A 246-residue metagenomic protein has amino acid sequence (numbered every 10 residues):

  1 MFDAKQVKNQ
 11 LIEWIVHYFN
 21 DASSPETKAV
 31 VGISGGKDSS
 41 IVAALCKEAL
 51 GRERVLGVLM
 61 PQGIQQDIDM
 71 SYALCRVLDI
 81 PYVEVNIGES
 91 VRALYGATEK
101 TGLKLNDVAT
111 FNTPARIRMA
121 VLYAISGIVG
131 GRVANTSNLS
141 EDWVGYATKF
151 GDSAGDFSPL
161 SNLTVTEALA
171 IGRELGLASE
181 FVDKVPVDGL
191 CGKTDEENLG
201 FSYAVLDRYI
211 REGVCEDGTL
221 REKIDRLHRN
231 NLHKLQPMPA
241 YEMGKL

Functional and structural regions predicted by a protein language model:
M1-V31, L45, E53-L56, G63 (+4 more regions): ATP/NTP-dependent adenylation/nucleotidyl-transfer catalytic domains that generate, transfer, or process NMP-activated
G36: Conserved G/P- and acidic residue-centered "switch" motifs that form tight phosphate/ATP-binding loops in soluble
S39-A43, I68-Y72: Short, surface-exposed alpha-helical segments at coil->helix boundaries
D67-I68, R92: Short alpha-helix immediately C-terminal to the canonical SAM-binding loop
